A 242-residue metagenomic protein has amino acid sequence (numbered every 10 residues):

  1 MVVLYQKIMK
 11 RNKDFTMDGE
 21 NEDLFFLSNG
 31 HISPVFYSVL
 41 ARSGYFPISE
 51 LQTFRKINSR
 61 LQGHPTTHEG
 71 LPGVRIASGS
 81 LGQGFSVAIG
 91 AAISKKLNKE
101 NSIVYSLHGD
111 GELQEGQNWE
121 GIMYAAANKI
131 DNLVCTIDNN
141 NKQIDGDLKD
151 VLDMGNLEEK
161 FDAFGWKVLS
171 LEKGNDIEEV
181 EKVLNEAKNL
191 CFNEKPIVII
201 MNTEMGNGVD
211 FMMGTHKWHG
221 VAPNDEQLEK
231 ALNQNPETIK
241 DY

Functional and structural regions predicted by a protein language model:
V2-A127: Cofactor-binding active-site loop characterized by glycine-rich and histidine/acidic residues
L24, I103, N132, P196-V198: Beta-sheet entry/capping signal
N29, S33, P47, G84 (+4 more regions): Generic structural signal for well-ordered, non-membrane alpha-helical segments in soluble metabolic enzymes
H31-I32, N140-N141, N202-G206: Glycine-rich beta-alpha junction loops
S43, V151, M213-K217: Short secondary-structure boundary/capping segments
G73, A77-S80, F85-C191: Thiamine diphosphate
I177, E181-Y242: Glycine/aspartate-rich loop-and-adjacent alpha/beta segment that forms the canonical ThDP
